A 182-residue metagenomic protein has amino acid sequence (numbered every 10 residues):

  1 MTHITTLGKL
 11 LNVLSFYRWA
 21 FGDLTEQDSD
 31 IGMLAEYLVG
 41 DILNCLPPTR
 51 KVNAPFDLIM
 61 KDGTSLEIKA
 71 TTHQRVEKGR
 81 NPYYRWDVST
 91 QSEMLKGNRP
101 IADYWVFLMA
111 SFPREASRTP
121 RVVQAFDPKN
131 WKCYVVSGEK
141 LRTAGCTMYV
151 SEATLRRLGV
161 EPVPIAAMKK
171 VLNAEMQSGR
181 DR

Functional and structural regions predicted by a protein language model:
M1-S65, K69-R182: Nucleic-acid endonuclease domains
